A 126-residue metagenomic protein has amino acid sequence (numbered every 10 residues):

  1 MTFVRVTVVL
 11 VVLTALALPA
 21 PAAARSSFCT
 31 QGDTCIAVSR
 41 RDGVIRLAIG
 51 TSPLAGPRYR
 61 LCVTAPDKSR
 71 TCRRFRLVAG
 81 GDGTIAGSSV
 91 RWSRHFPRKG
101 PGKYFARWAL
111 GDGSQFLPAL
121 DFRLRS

Functional and structural regions predicted by a protein language model:
M1-V8: Bacterial N-terminal signal peptides that target proteins for export
T14-A22: C-terminal segment of classical bacterial N-terminal signal peptides
R25-G111: Contiguous segments within soluble domain cores/interaction surfaces
Q115-L124: Edge beta-strands of extracellular beta-sandwich domains
